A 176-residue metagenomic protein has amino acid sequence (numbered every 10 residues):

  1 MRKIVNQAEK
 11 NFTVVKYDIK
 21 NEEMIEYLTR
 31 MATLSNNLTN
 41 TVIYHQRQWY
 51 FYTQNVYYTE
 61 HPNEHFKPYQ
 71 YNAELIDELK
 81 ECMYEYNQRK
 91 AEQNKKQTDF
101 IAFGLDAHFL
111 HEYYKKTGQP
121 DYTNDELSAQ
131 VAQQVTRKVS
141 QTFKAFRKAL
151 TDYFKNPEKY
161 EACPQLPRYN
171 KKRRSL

Functional and structural regions predicted by a protein language model:
M1-L176: Nucleic-acid substrate recognition interfaces
